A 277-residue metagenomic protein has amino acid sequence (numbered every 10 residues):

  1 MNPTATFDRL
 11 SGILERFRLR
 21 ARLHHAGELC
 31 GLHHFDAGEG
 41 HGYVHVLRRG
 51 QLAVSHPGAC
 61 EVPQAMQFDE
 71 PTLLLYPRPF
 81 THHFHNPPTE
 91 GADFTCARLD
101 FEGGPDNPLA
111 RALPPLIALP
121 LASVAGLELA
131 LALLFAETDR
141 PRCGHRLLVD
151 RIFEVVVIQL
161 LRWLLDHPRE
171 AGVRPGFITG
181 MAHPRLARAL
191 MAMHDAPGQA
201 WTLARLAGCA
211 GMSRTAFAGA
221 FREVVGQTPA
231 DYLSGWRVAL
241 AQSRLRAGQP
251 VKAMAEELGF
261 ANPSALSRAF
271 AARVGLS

Functional and structural regions predicted by a protein language model:
M1-L23, G31-D36, P115-A118, A122: A short, N-terminal "cap"/entry segment at the start of jelly-roll beta-barrel domains of the cupin/DSBH fold
A21-L116: N-terminal regulatory/effector-sensing and dimerization cores that precede helix-turn-helix DNA-binding domains
D106-A132: Aromatic/histidine-rich interaction motifs
A122-M191: An amphipathic alpha-helical interaction segment
R188-D195, Q199-A207, M212-S213, G219-S264: Terminal helix-turn-helix DNA-binding modules in bacterial transcription factors
Q227-P229, V274-S277: Short, solvent-exposed alpha-helical "recognition" segments
V238, S267-A272: DNA-recognition helix of helix-turn-helix
